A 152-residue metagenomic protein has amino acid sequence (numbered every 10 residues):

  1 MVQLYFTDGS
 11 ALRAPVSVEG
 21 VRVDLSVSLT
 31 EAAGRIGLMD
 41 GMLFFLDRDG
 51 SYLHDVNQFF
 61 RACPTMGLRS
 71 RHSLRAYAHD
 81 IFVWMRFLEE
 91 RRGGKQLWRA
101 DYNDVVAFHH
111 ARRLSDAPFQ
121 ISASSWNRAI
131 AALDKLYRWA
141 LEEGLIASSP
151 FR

Functional and structural regions predicted by a protein language model:
M1-R69, R75-F82, R86: Basic/aromatic DNA-contact patch characteristic of tyrosine site-specific recombinases
N57-S73, I81-R152: N-terminal core-binding DNA-recognition domain of tyrosine recombinases/integrases
